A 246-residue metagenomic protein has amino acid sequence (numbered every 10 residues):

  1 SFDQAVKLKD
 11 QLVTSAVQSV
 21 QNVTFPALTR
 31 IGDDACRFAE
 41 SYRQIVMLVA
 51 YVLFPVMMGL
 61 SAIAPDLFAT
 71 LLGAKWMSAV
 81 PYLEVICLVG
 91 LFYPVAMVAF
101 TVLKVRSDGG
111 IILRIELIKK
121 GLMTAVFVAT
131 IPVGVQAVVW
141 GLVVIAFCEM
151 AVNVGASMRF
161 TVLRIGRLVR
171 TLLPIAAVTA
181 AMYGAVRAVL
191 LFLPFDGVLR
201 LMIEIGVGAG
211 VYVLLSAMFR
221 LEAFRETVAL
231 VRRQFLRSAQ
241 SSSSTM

Functional and structural regions predicted by a protein language model:
D3-E116: Specific pore-lining/lateral-gate transmembrane helices of multi-pass inner-membrane transport and insertion machines
V6, Q21, P81-S107, I111-F127 (+2 more regions): Short runs within selected transmembrane alpha-helices of multi-pass transporters and secretion channels
S15, M57-P65, T70, V85 (+6 more regions): Membrane-embedded alpha-helical segments of multi-pass transporters/permeases
V23-E40, S157-L173, A229, R233: Interhelical loop/hinge segments that connect adjacent transmembrane helices in multipass membrane
Q44, S78-Y82, V138, R167 (+3 more regions): Residue-level signature of transmembrane alpha-helical entry/exit and packing/kink sites in multi-pass membrane
I63-P65, L72-W76, S107-D108, T130-V135 (+3 more regions): Short helix-capping/hinge motifs at transmembrane helix termini and TM-loop junctions
E116-A125, L172-M182, F235-S238: Small-residue-rich segments of transmembrane alpha-helices in multi-pass membrane proteins, especially helix faces
G155-I165, G184-M246: Membrane-proximal transmembrane or re-entrant/amphipathic helices at the cytosolic face
